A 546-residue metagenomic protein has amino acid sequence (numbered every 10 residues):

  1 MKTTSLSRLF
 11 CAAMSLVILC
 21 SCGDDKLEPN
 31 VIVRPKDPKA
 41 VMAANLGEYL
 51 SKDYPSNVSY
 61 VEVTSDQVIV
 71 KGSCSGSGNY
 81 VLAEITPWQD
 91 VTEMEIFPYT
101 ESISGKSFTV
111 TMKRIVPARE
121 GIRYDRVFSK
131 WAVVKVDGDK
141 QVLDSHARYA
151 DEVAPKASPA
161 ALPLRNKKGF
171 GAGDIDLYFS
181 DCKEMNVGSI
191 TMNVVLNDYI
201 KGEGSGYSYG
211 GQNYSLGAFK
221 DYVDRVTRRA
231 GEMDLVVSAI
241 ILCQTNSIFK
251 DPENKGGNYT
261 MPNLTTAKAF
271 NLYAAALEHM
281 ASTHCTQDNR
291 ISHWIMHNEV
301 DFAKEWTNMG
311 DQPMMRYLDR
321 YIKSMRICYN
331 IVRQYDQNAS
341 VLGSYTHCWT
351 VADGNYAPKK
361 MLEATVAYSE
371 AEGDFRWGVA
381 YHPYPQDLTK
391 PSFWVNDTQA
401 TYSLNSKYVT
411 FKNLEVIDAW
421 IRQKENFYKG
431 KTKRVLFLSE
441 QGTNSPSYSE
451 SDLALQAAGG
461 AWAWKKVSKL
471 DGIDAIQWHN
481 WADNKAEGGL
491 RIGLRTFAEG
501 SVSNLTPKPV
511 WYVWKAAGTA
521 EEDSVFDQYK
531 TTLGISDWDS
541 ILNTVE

Functional and structural regions predicted by a protein language model:
C11-I18: Bacterial N-terminal signal peptides
I18-V41: Bacterial Sec-dependent N-terminal signal peptides
P35-P159: Beta-strand-enriched, solvent-exposed domains that form extended recognition/catalytic surfaces
V142-V195: Boundary/entry segment of secreted carbohydrate-active catalytic domains
A161, S292, R316-E450: Noncatalytic carbohydrate-binding groove/subsite architecture in carbohydrate-active enzymes
G171-E184, Y273-T283, Y356-Y368, A457-K466: Short, acidic/polar
M185-V351, Q386-D387, D483-G488: Substrate-binding cleft and catalytic face of glycoside hydrolase catalytic domains, especially the flexible beta-alpha
T286, R290, V300, E305 (+1 more regions): Aromatic-rich peripheral "rim/lid" segments of glycoside hydrolase catalytic domains that contact and position glycan
